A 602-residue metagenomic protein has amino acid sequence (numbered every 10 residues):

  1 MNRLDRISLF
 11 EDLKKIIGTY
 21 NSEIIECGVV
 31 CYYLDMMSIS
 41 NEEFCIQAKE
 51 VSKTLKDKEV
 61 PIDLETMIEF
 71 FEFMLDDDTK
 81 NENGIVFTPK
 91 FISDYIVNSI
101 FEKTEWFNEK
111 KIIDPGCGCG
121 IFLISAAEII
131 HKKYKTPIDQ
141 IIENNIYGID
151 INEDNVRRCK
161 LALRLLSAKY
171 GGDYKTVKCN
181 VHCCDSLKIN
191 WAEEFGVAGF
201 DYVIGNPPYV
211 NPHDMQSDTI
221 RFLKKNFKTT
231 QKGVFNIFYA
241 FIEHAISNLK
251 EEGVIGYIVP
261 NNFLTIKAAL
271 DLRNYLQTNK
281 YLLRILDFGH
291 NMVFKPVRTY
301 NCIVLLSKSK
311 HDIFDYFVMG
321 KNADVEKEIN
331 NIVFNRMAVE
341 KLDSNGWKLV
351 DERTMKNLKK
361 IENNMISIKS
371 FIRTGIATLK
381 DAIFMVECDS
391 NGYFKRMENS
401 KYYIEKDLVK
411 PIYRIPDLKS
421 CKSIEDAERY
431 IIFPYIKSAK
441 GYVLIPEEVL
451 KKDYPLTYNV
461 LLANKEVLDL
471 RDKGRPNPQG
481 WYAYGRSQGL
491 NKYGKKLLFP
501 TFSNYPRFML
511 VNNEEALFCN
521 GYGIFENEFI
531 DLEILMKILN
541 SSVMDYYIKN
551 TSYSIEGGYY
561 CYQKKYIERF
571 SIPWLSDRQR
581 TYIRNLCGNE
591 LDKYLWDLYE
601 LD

Functional and structural regions predicted by a protein language model:
M1-I151, N155-R158, N190, P207 (+3 more regions): Class I S-adenosyl-L-methionine
R3, I129-K133, R164-L166, D218-L223 (+3 more regions): Glycine-rich, phosphate-binding/catalytic loops in enzymes
I68-D76, V97-F101, A127-H131, R164 (+7 more regions): Amphipathic, well-packed alpha-helical segments that form the structural scaffold of globular domains
F91, C117, I124, I151 (+5 more regions): Signature of N6-adenine DNA methyltransferases within the class I
I141-I142, T176, V297-N301, A427 (+2 more regions): Short, solvent-exposed loop/turn segments at the edges of secondary structure
I142-E143, Y174-C179, Y281: A short helix-to-beta-strand connector/capping loop
G148, K178, H182-C184: Conserved residues in the N-terminal Rossmann fold of short-chain dehydrogenase/reductase
R353-I583, G588-E600: Polybasic, glycine- and aromatic-enriched phosphate-binding surface used to engage nucleic acids
